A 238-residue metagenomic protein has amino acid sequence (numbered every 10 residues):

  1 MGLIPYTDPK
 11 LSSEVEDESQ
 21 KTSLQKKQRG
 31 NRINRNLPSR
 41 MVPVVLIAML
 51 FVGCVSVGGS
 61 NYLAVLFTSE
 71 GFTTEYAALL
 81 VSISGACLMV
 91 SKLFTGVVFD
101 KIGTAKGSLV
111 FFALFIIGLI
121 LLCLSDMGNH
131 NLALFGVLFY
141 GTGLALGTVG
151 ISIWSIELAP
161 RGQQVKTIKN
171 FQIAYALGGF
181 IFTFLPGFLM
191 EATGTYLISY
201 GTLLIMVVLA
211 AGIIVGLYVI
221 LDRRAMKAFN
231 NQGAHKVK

Functional and structural regions predicted by a protein language model:
M1-K21, I213-Y218: C-terminal membrane-cytosol helix-exit motif in multi-pass small-molecule transporters
S12-V44, V237-K238: Juxtamembrane intracellular "pre-TM" segments in multi-pass secondary transporters
N34-T95: Extracytoplasmic gate region of multi-pass secondary transporters
T73-V81, N129, A133, I168: Juxtamembrane helix-start elements in MFS-like secondary transporters
C87-S91, G143, A174-G178: MFS transmembrane alpha-helix packing/gate-lining sites
K92-T104, M190-E191: Helix-to-loop junctions at the C-terminal end of transmembrane segments in multipass secondary transporters
F99-W154: C-terminal transmembrane helical hairpin of 12-TM major facilitator-type secondary transporters
L158-T195: A late C-terminal transmembrane helix in Major Facilitator Superfamily
